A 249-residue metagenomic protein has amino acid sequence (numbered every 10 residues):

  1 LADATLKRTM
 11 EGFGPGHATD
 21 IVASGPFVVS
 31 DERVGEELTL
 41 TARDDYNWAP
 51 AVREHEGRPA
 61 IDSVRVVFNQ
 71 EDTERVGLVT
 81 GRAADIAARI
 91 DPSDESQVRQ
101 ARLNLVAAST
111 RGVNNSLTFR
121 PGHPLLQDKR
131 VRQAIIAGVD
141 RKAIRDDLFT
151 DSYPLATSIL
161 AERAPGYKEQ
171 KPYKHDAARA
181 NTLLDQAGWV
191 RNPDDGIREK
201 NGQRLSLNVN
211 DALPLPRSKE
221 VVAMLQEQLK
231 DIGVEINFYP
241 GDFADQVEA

Functional and structural regions predicted by a protein language model:
L1-R65, T73, A177-T182: Gly/Pro-rich hinge or "lid" segments in bacterial periplasmic/extracellular proteins
G12-A18, Y46-Q97, A223-E227, G233-F243: Ligand-site clamp/hinge motif
G25-V28, L38-T39, I61-F68, N115 (+2 more regions): Short, well-ordered beta-strand elements
S30-T41, R65-H123, R130-A134, K142 (+2 more regions): Extracellular/periplasmic solute-recognition and catalytic clefts
D44-W48, Q127-E227: Append "and occasionally in soluble cytosolic enzymes with long acidic Gly/Pro-rich linkers
A51-H55, N104-A108, D195-E199: Short beta-strand/turn micro-motifs at beta-sheet edges
E56-P59, S109-G112, N201-Q203: Short, flexible turn/loop "capping" segments at secondary-structure junctions
L103, W189, V234: Short phosphate-binding/catalytic loops that engage adenosine nucleotides
